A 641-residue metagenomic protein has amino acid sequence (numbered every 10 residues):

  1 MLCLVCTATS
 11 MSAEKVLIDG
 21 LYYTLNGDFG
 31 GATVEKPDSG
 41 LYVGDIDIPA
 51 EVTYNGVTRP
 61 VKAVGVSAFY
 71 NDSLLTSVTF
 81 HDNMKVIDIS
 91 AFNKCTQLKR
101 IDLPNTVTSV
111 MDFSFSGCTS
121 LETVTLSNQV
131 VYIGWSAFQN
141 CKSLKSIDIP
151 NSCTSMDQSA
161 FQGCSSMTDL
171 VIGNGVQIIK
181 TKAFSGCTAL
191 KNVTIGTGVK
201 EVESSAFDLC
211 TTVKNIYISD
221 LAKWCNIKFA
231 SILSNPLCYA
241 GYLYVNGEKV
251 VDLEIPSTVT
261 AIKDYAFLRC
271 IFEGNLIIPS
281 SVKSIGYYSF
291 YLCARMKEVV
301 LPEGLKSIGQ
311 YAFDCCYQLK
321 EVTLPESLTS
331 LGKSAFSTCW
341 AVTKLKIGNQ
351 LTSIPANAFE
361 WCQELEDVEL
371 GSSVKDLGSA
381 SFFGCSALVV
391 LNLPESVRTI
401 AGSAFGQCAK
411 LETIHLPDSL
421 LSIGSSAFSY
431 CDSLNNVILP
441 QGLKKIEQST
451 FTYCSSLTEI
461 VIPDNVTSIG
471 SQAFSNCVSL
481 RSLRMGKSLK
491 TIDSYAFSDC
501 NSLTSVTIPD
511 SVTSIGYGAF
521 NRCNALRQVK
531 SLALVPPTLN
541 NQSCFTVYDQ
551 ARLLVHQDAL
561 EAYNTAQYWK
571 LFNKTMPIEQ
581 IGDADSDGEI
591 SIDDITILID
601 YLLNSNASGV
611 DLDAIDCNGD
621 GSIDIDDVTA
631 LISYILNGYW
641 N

Functional and structural regions predicted by a protein language model:
M1-T7: Bacterial N-terminal signal peptides
A8-I18: Boundary at the C-terminal end of the N-terminal hydrophobic targeting segment
L17-G40: GGW-centered surface loops in extracellular recognition modules
G40, A160, K228-E254, A335 (+3 more regions): Extracellular, surface-exposed repeat architectures
L41-A63, S73-V86, T96-S109, T119-Y132 (+19 more regions): Structural signature of tandem-repeat unit edges
G65-S67, D88-A91, M111-S114, G134-Q139 (+17 more regions): Consensus positions within tandem repeat domains that build extended binding/scaffold surfaces
T565-Q580: A recurrent domain-boundary module in secreted/ectodomain proteins
P577-N641: Cellulosome-associated attachment modules in secreted, modular CAZymes
